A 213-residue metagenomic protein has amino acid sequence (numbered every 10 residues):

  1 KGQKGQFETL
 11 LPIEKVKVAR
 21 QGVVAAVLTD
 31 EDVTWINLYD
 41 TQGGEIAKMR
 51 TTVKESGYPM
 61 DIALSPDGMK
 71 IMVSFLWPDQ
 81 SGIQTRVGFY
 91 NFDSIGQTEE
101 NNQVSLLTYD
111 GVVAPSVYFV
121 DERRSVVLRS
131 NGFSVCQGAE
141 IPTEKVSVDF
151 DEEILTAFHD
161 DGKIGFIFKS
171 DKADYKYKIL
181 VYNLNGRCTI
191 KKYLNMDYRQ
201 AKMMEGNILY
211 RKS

Functional and structural regions predicted by a protein language model:
K1, V117, V127, G132 (+1 more regions): Short, intrinsically disordered, charge-balanced linker/junction segments flanking boundaries in proteins
K1-T98: Long, acidic/polar, low-complexity amphipathic helices and coiled-coil-like
Q3-E8, E45-T52, T98-T108, P142-V148 (+1 more regions): A short beta-strand motif characteristic of beta-propeller blades
L11-Q21, E55-L64, V104-V120, D149-G162 (+1 more regions): Repeated scaffold domains used in trafficking and secretory/extracellular systems, primarily beta-propellers
V23-A25, G68-I71, S125, I164-F166 (+1 more regions): Hydrophobic beta-strand positions that form the internal "hydrophobic ladder" of WD40/Gbeta-like beta-propeller blades
A26-T29, V73-W77, R129, I167-S170 (+1 more regions): Recurrent small/Gly-Pro-centered beta-turn motifs in extracellular repeat architectures
D32-L38, D79-N91, N131-Q137, A173-V181 (+1 more regions): Structural motif
A139-S213: Intrinsically disordered, low-complexity segments enriched in Gly and acidic/Ser/Thr residues that form flexible
